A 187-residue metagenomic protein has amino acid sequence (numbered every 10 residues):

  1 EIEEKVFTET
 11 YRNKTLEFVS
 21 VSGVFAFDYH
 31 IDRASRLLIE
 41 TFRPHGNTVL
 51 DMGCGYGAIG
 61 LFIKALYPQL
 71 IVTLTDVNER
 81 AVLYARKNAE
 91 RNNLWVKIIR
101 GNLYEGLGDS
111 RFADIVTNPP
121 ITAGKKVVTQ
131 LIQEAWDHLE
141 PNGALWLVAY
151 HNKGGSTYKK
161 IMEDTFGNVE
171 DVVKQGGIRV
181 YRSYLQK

Functional and structural regions predicted by a protein language model:
E1-K5, G155-K187: Class I S-adenosyl-L-methionine
E1-P44: Class I SAM-dependent transferase core
R33-T117: Conserved SAM/SAH cofactor-binding pocket of Class I
R43-P44, E140, G167: Short conserved AdoMet
D76-E79, V127, Y150: Short beta->alpha hinge that forms the Motif I/post-I loop of the SAM-binding pocket
I121-A123, Y150-G155: Short "lid" loop at the C-terminus of a central beta-strand within the Rossmann-like core of SAM-dependent
T129-P141: A short glycine-rich, Lys/Arg-flanked "PGG" loop and its adjoining helix->strand segment in the class I
N142-A149: Conserved beta-strand signature within the Rossmann-like core of class I S-adenosyl-L-methionine
